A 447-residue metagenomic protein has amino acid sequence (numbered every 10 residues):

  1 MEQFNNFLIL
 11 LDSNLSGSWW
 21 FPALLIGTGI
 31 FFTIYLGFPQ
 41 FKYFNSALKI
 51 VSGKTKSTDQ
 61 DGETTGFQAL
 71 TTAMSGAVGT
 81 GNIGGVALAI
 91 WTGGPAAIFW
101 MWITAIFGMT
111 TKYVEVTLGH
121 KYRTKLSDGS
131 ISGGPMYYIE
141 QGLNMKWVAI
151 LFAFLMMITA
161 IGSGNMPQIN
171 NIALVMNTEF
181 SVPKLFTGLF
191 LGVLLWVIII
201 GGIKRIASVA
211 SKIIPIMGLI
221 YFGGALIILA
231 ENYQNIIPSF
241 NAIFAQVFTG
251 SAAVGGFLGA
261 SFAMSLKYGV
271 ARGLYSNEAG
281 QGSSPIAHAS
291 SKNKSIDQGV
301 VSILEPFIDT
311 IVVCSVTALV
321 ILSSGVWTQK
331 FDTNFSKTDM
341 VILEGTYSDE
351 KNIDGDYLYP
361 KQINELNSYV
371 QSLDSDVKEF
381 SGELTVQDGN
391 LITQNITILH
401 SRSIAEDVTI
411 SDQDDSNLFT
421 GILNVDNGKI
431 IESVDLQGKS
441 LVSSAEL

Functional and structural regions predicted by a protein language model:
M1-T80, W91-A97: N-terminal alpha-helical transmembrane segments of multi-pass membrane transport and channel/translocase proteins
P22-T28, T65-A73, M145-T159, F190 (+5 more regions): Select transmembrane alpha-helical segments in multipass membrane proteins
L24-L48, N170-M176, P183-L191, L195-N232 (+1 more regions): Membrane-interface loop-to-helix entry segments
T28-T33, S75, T104-G129, P135-I199 (+1 more regions): Helix-loop-helix module between adjacent transmembrane segments
P39-T65, L88-I98, W102, T110-L143 (+3 more regions): Flexible loop linkers connecting adjacent transmembrane helices in multi-pass alpha-helical membrane transporters
D59-W91, L118-Y122, S127-M136, E140 (+1 more regions): Alpha-helical membrane segments and immediately flanking helix-loop junctions that form or couple to the substrate/ion
F107-E115, L189-I203, I214-Q234, I296-S324: Selective recognition of specific alpha-helical transmembrane segments in multi-pass small-molecule
G325-L447: Low-complexity, proline/glycine-enriched hydrophobic segments characteristic of transmembrane helices
